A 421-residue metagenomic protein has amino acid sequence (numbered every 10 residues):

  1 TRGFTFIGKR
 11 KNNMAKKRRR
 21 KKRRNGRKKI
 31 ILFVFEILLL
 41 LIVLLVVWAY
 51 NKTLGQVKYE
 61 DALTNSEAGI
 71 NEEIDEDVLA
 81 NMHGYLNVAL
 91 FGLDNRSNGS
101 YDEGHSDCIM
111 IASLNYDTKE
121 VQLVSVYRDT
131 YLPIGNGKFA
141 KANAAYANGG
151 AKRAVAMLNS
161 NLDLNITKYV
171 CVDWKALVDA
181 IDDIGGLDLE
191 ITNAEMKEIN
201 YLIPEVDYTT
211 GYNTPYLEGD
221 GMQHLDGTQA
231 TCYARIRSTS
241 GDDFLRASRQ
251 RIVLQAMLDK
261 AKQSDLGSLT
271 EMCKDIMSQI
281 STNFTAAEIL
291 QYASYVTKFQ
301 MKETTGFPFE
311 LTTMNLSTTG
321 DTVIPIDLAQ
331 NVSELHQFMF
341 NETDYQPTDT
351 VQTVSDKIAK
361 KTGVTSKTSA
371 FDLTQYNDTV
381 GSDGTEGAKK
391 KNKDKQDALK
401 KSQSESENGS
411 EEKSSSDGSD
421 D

Functional and structural regions predicted by a protein language model:
K16-K17, K21-K119, Q291-S294, L328: Entry/capping segment at the start of metal-dependent catalytic domains with acidic active-site entry clusters
E67-V78, I134, S281-D421: C-terminal solvent-exposed extensions
H83-L86, E103-I109, T118-V126, G137 (+8 more regions): Extracytoplasmic
F91, S97, D129, A156-N165 (+8 more regions): Structured segments of extracytoplasmic/periplasmic soluble domains in secreted or envelope-associated proteins
S97-S100, A140-N148, D163-K168, D220 (+4 more regions): Second-shell loop/turn segments in exported
C108, F139, A151-N159, W174-V178 (+8 more regions): Extracytoplasmic/secreted envelope proteins and their assembly/folding machinery, especially bacterial periplasmic
A144-Y212, N283-I289: Amphipathic, coiled-coil-like alpha-helical scaffolding segments used for oligomerization/assembly
D182-S268: Flexible, polar/acidic helix-loop-strand segments at domain edges
